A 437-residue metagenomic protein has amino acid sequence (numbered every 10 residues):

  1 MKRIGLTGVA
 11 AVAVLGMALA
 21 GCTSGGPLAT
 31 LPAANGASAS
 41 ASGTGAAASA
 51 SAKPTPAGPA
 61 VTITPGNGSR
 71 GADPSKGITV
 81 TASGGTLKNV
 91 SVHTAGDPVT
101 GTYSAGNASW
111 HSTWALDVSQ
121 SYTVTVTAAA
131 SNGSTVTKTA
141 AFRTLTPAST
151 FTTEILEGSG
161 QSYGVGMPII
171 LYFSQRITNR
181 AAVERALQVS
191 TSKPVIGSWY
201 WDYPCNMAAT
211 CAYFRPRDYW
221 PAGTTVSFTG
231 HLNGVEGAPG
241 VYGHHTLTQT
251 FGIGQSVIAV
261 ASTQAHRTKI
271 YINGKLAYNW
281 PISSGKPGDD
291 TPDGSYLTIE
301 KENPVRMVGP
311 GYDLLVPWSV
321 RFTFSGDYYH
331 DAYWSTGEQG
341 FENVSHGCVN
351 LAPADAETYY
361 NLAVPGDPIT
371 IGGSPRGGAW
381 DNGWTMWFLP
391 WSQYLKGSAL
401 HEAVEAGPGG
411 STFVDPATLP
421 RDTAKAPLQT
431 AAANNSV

Functional and structural regions predicted by a protein language model:
K2-Q255, E405-A406, T418, T430: Acidic, low-complexity Ser/Thr/Gly/Pro-rich repeat segments typical of extracellular/periplasmic and surface-exposed
H93, S190, Y271, R321-T323: A general beta-strand register signal
A105, A141, I282-S283, W334: Residue-level structural signal for beta-strand termini and adjacent loop
A148, A209, K286-S295, F341: Short, surface-exposed linear segments at secondary-structure transitions and domain or protein termini
V165, D290-D293, E302-V305, G309-V437: Exported/periplasmic cell-wall-interacting domains
I170-L171, A259-S262, T268-I270, Y278-N279 (+5 more regions): Structural recognition of the beta-strand scaffold that forms the well-ordered cores of secreted hydrolase catalytic
L171, Q175, D218, H266 (+1 more regions): Solvent-exposed, polar/charged alpha-helical surfaces in well-ordered, non-transmembrane soluble domains, broadly
L247-K286: A structural motif detector for short, solvent-exposed N-terminal "entry" segments of globular domains
